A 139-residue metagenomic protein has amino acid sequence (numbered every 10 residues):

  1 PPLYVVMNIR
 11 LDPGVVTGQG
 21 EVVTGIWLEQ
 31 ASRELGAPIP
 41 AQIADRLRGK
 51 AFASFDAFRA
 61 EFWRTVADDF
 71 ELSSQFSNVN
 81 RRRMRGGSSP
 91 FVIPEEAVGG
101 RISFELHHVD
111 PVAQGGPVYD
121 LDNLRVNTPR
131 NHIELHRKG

Functional and structural regions predicted by a protein language model:
P1-E105, D110-G139: Nuclease and nuclease-like effector domains acting on nucleic acids or nucleotide cofactors
